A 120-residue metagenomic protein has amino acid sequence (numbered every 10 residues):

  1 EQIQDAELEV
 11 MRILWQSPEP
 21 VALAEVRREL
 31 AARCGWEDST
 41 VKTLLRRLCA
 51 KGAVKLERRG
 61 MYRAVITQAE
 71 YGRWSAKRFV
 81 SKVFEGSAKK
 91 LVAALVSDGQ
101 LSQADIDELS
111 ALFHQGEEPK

Functional and structural regions predicted by a protein language model:
Q2-A6, R59-R78: Short, cationic-aromatic polyanion-contact patches
I3, Q16-A22: Short capping segments at the starts of secondary-structure elements
L8-I13, E25, K90: Pre-recognition alpha-helix immediately N-terminal to the DNA-recognition helix within helix-turn-helix or winged-helix
P20-L30: Short acidic, hydrophobic short linear motifs in intrinsically disordered regions
K42-R46: Short, hydrophobic-biased segments on the C-terminal half of alpha helices that form "recognition helices"
C49-R59: A short, conserved structural fragment
L56, A64, Q103: Short beta-strand "wing" residues that participate in macromolecule-binding interfaces
A76-P119: Amphipathic alpha-helical dimerization/coiled-coil segments that flank or bridge DNA-binding/regulatory modules
